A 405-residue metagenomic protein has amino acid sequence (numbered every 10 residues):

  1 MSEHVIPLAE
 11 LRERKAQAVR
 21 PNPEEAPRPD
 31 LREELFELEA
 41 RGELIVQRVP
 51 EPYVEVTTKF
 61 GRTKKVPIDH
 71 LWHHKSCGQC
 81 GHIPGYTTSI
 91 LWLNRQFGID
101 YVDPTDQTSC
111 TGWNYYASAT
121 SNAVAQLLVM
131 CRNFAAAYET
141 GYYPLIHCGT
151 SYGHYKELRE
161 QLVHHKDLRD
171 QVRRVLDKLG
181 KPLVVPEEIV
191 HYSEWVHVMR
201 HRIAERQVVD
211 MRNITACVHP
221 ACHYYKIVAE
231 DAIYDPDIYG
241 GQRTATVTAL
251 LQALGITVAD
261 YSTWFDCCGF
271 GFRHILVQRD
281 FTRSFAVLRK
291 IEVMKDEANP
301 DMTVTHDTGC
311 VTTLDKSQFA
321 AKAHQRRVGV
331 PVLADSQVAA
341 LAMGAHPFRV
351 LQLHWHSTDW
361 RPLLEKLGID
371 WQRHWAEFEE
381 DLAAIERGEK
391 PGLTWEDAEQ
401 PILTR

Functional and structural regions predicted by a protein language model:
S2-R405: Iron-sulfur cluster-binding electron-transfer modules in prokaryotic oxidoreductases
